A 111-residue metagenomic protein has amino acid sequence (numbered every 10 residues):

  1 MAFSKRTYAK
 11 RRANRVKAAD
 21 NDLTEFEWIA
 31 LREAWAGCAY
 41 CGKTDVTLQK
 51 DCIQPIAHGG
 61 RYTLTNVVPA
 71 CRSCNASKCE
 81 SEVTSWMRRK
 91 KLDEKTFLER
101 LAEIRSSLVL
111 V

Functional and structural regions predicted by a protein language model:
M1-G37, L98-E103: Short, charged surface segments at domain edges that flank catalytic/cofactor-binding sites
R11-R12, I56, R89: Small disulfide-bonded, cysteine-rich extracellular recognition modules and tandem repeats
K17, L23-E25, Q54, P69 (+2 more regions): Low-complexity, compositionally biased segments
D20-D22, D45, D51, D93: Acidic-enriched, low-complexity/disordered segments with a strong bias for Aspartate over Glutamate
G37-P69, K78-S85: Histidine-centered nuclease catalytic patch
G60-T65, A76-V111: Polybasic, low-complexity binding patches
S73: Conserved phosphate-binding loops in nucleotide/dinucleotide-binding enzymes
